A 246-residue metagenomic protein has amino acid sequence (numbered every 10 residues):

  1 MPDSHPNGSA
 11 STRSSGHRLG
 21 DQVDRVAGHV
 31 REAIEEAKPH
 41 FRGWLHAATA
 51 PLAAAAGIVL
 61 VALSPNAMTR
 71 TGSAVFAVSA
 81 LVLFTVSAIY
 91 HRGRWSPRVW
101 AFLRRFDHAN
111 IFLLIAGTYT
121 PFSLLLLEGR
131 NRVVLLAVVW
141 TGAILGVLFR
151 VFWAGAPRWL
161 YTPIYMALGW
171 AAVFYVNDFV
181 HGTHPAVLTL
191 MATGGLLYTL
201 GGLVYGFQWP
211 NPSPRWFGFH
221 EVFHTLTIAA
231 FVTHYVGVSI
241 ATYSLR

Functional and structural regions predicted by a protein language model:
M1-R246: Multi-pass alpha-helical transmembrane bundles in non-GPCR membrane proteins that perform intramembrane catalysis
